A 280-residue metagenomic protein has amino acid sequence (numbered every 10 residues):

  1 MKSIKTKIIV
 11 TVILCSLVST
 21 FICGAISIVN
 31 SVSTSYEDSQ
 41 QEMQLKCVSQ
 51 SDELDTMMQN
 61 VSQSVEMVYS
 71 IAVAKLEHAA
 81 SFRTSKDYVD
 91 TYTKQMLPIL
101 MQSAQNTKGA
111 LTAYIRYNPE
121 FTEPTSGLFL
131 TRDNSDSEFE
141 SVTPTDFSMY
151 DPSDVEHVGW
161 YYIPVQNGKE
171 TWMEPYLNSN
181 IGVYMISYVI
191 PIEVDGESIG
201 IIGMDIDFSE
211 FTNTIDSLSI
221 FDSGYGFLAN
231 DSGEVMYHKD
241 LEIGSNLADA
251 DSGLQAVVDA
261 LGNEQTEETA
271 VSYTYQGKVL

Functional and structural regions predicted by a protein language model:
I4-V10, C15-T91, G109: Juxtamembrane extracytoplasmic/periplasmic/luminal helical "stalk" adjacent to the first N-terminal
Q44, S62, L97-M101, V158-Y161 (+3 more regions): Extracytoplasmic/secreted envelope proteins and their assembly/folding machinery, especially bacterial periplasmic
S51, D55, Q59, D154-V158 (+3 more regions): Amphipathic alpha-helical bundle/coiled-coil segments
D55, V73, L100-K108, I215-I220: Short regulatory alpha-helical segment in sensory/regulatory domains of signaling proteins that mediates
F82, D87, S103-E170, P175-I181 (+1 more regions): Extracellular/periplasmic ligand-sensing ectodomains of membrane signal-transduction proteins
Y176, N180-S217, Y237: Conserved beta-strands of PAS-like sensory domains
S209-L280: Intrinsic low-complexity, intrinsically disordered coil/linker regions enriched in small/polar and charged residues
